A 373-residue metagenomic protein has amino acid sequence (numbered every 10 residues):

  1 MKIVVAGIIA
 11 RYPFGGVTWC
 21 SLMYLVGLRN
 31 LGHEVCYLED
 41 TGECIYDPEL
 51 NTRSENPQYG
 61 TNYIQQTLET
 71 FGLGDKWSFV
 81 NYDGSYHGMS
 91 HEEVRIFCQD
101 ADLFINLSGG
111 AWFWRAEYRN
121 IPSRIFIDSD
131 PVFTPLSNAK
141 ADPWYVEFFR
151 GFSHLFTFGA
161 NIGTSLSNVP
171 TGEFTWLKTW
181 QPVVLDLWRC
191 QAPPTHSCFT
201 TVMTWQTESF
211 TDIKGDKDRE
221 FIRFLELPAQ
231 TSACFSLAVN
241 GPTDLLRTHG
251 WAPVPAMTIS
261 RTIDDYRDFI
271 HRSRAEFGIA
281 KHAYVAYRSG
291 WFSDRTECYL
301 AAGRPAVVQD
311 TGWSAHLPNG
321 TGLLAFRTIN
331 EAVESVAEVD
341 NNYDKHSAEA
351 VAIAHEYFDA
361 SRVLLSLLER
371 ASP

Functional and structural regions predicted by a protein language model:
M1-I3, S123, S197-T200, G322: Residues that mark the start of a beta-strand
V4-L31, V35-T157, N161-L166, S260-D265 (+2 more regions): Extended catalytic core of nucleotide-activated donor transferases of GT-like folds
G7-A10, G16-T18, L22, R29-I45 (+4 more regions): Catalytic binding pocket for nucleotide-activated donors in carbohydrate/polymer assembly enzymes
H33-C36, R124, F199, A233-F235 (+1 more regions): Hydrophobic anchor at the start of a short beta-strand that flanks the dinucleotide cofactor-binding loop
S108-F113, G159-I162, V239-L245, Q309-W313: Short, polar loop motifs at secondary-structure junctions
F113-N120, S165-P170, D244-G250, S314-N319: Short loop/helix-cap segments at secondary-structure boundaries that form the rim of catalytic
A116-S129, T171-C190, A302-R304: P-loop/Walker A phosphate-binding loop and immediately adjacent motor/lid segment at beta-alpha junctions
G163-A275, K281-Y284: Conserved catalytic-core segment of nucleotide-activated headgroup transferases in glycan assembly
